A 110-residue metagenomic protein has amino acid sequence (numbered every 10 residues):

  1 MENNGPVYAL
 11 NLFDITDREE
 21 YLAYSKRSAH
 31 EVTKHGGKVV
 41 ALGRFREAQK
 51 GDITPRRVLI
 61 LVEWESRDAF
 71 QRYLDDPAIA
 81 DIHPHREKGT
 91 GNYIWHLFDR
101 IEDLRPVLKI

Functional and structural regions predicted by a protein language model:
M1-P77, H96-I110: Short S/T/G/P-rich N-terminal loop/turn motif that feeds into the first structured element of a domain
A80-K88: C-terminal structural segments of small proteins and small subunits
